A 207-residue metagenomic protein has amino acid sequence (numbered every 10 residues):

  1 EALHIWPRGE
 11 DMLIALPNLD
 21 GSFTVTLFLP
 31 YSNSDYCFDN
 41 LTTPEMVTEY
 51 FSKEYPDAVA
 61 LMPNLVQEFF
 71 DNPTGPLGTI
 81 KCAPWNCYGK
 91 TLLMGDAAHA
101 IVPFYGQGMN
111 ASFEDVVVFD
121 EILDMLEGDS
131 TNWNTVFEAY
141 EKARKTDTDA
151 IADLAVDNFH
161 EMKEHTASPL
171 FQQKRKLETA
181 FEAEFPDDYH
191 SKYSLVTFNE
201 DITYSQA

Functional and structural regions predicted by a protein language model:
E1-L77, K81-C87: Conserved FAD-binding catalytic core of PHBH/FMO-like flavoproteins
M12, P76-K81, A98-N110, T146: Glycine-rich phosphate/pyrophosphate-binding beta-alpha loops
P30-D35, A98-A100, N158: A short, flexible beta-alpha/helix-coil linker loop
L41, E45, Q107-F113, F171: Short, conserved loop/turn and helix-capping segments at secondary-structure boundaries that abut family-defining
N86-P103: Short FAD-binding loop at a beta-strand-to-alpha-helix junction that anchors the flavin cofactor in diverse
Y105-L123: A short alpha/beta connector and helix-capping loop motif
E121-A207: C-terminal helical "tail/cap" subdomain of flavin- and related membrane-associated enzymes
